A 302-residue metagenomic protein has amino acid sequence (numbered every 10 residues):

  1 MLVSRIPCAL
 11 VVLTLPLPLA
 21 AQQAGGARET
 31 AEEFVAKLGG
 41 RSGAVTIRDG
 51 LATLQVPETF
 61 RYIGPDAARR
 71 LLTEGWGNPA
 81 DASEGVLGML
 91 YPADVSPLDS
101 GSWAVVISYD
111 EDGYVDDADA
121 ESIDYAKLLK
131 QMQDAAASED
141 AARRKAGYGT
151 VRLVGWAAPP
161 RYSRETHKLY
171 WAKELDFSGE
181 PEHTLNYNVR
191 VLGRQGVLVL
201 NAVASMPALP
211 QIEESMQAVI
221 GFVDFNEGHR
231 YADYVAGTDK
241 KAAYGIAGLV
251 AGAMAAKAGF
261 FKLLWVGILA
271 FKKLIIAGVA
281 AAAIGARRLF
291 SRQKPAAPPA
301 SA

Functional and structural regions predicted by a protein language model:
L2-A9, K273-I276: Sec-dependent signal peptide recognition, specifically the positively charged N-region followed immediately by
P7-P18: Bacterial N-terminal signal peptides
Q23-T53, P65-L185, G228, G245-A251 (+1 more regions): Conserved polar/disulfide-associated segments of primarily extracytoplasmic proteins
S42-Q55, P207-A218: Short aromatic-glycine motifs in intrinsically disordered, low-complexity regions
P57, D110, E174, N201-A204: Active-site-proximal beta-strand/loop segments in catalytic clefts of secreted hydrolases
E58-G64, I220-D224: Short conserved aromatic/hydrophobic patches within beta-strands of well-structured domains
D176-A242: Extracytoplasmic/lumenal ectodomains and periplasmic regions of secretory and membrane proteins
A242-P299: C-terminal single-pass membrane-anchor helix
